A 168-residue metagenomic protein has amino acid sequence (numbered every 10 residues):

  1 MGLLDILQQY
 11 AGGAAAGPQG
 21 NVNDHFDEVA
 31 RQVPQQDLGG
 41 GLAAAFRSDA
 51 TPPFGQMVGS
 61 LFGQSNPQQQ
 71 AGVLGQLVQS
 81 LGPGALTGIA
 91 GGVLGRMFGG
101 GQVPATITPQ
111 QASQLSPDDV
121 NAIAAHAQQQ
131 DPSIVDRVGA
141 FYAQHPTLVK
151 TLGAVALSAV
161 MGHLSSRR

Functional and structural regions predicted by a protein language model:
M1-R168: A structural "flexibility-hinge" signal
